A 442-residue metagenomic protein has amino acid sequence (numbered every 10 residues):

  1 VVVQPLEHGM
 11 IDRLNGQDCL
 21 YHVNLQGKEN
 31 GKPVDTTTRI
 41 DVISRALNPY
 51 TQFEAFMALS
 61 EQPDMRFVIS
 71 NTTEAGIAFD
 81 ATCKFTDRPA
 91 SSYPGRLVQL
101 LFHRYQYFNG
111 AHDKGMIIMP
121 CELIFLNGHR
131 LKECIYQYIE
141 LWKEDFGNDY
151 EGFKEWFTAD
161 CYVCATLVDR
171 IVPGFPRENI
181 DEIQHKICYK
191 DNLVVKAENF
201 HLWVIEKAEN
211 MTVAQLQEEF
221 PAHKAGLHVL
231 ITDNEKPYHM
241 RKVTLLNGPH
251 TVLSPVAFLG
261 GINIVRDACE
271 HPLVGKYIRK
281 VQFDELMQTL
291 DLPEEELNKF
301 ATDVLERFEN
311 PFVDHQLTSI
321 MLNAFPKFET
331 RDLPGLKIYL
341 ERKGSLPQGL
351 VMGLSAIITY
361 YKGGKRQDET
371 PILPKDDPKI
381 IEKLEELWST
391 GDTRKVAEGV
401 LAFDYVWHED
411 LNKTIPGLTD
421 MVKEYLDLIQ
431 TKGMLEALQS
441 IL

Functional and structural regions predicted by a protein language model:
V1-L442: Substrate/ligand-engaging "lid" and interaction regions
